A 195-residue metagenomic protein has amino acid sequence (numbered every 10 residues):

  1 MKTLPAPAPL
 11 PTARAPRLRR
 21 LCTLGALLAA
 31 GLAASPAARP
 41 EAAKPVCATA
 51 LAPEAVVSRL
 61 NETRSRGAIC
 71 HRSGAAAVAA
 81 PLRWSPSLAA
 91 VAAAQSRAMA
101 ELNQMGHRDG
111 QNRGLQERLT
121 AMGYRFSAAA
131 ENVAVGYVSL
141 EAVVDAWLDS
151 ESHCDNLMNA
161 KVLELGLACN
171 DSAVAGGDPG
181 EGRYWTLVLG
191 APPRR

Functional and structural regions predicted by a protein language model:
L4-L24: Bacterial N-terminal signal peptides that target proteins for export
L27-L28, A38: Cleavable N-terminal signal peptides
A34-S35: N-terminal signal peptide c-region/cleavage motif recognized by signal peptidases
E41-E101: A short alpha-helix/helix-coil micro-patch that ends at or immediately precedes a cysteine
E54-E62, P86, A90-R97, E117 (+5 more regions): Solvent-exposed, polar/charged alpha-helical surfaces in well-ordered, non-transmembrane soluble domains, broadly
C70, M105, H153-D155: Bacterial peptidoglycan biogenesis and beta-lactam-recognition machinery
S85-V138, L157: Short, surface-exposed glycine/acidic/tryptophan-bearing loops
F126, A130, A134-R195: Disulfide-stabilized extracellular recognition modules
